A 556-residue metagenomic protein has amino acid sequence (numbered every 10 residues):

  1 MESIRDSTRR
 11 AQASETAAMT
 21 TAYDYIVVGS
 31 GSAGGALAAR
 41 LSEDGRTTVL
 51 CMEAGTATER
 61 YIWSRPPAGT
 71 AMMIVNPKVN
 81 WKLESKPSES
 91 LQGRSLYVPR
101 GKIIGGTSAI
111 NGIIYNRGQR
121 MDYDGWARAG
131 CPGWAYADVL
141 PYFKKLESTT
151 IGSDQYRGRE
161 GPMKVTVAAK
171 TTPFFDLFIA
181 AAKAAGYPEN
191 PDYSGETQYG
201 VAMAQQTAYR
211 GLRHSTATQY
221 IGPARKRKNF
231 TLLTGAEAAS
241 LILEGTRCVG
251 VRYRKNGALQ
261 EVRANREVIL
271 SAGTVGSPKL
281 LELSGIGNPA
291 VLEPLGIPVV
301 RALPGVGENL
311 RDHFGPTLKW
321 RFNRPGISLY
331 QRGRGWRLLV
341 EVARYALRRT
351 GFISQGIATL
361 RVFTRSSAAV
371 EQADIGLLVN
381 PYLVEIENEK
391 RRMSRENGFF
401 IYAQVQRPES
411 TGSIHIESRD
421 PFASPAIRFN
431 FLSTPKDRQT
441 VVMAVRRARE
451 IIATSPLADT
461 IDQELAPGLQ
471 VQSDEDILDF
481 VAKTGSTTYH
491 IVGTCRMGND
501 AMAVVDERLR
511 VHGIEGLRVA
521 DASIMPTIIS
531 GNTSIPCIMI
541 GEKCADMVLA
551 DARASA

Functional and structural regions predicted by a protein language model:
M1-A556: N-terminal redox-cofactor-binding region of secreted/periplasmic oxidoreductases
